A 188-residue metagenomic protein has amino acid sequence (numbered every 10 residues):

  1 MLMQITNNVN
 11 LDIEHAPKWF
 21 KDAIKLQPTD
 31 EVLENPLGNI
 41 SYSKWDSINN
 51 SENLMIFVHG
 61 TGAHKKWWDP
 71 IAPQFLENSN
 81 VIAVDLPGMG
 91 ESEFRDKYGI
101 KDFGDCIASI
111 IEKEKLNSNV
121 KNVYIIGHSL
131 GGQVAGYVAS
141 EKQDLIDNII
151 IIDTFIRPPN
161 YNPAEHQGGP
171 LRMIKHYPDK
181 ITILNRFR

Functional and structural regions predicted by a protein language model:
M1-M55, L76-S79, L116-N119: Alpha/beta-hydrolase fold catalytic core
N35-G38, S43-W45, A83-I126: Active-site loop/oxyanion-hole signature of alpha/beta-hydrolase fold enzymes
W45-E91: Conserved HGGG/HGGXW glycine-rich cap/lid loop of the alpha/beta-hydrolase fold
L54, N80, N122-Y124, D147-N148: Structural signature of beta-strand start/N-cap positions in the alpha/beta core of ABC transporter nucleotide-binding
W67-D69, S92-Y98, N160-P163: Conserved catalytic-core motifs of eukaryotic protein kinase domains, centered on the activation segment
D69, A108, G136-S140: Short, hydrophobic alpha-helix immediately C-terminal to the catalytic nucleophile
G127, G131, A135: Gly/Ala-rich beta-loop-alpha elbow adjacent to hydrolase catalytic centers
G136-S140, N148-I181: Flexible "cap/lid" loop of the alpha/beta hydrolase fold
